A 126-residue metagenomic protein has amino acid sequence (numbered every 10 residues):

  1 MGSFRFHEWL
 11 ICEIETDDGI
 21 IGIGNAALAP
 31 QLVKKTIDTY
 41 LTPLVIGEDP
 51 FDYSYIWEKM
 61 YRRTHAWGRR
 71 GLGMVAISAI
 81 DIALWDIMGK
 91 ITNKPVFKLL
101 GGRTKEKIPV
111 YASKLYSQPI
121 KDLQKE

Functional and structural regions predicted by a protein language model:
M1, K90, K94-K107: N-terminal amphipathic alpha-helix/helix-capping segment at the start of soluble metabolic enzymes
M1-E13: Short, Gly/Pro- and small/polar-rich lid/capping loops
E8-L10, I20, A76, E106-I108: A generic secondary-structure signal marking the coil-to-beta-strand transition
E15-I91: Metal- or metallocofactor-binding catalytic centers and their adjacent structured scaffolds across diverse enzyme
E106-E126: Metal-dependent enolase-superfamily TIM-barrel catalytic cores that perform enediolate-based chemistry
